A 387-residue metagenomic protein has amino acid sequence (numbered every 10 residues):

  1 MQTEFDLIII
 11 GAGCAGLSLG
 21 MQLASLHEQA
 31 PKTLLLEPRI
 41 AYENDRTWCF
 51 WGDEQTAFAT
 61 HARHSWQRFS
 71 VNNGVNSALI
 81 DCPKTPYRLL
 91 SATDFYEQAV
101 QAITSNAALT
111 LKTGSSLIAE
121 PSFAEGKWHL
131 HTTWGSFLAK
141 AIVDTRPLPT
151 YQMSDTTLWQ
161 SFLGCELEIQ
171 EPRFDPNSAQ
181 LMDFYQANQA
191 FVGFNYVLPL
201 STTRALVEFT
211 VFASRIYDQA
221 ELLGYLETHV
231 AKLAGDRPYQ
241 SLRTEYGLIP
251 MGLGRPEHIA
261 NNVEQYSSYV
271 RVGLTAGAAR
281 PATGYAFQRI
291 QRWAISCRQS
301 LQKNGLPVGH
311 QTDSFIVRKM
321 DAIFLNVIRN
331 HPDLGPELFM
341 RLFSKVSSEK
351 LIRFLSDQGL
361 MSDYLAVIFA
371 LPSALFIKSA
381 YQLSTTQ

Functional and structural regions predicted by a protein language model:
Q2-L35: N-terminal Rossmann-like FAD-binding beta1-loop-alpha1 element of flavoenzymes
I10, V143-T145, R271-G273: Redox-cofactor binding/interface segments in oxidoreductases and associated redox assembly factors
M21, S25, Q101, P199 (+1 more regions): Short, well-ordered alpha-helices that flank and scaffold nucleotide-derived cofactor binding pockets
Q22, S105-Y239, R255-E257: Predominantly flavin-linked oxidoreductase catalytic cores and closely associated redox partners
Q22-N76, L163: N-terminal FAD cofactor-binding segment of flavoenzymes
G52-G114, E120-S122: A conserved beta-strand/loop capping segment in the N-terminal third of enzymes that catalyze redox or closely related
S116, Q189, A213-S296: FAD/FMN-dependent oxidoreductases across multiple families
I295-Q387: C-terminal helical "tail/cap" subdomain of flavin- and related membrane-associated enzymes
